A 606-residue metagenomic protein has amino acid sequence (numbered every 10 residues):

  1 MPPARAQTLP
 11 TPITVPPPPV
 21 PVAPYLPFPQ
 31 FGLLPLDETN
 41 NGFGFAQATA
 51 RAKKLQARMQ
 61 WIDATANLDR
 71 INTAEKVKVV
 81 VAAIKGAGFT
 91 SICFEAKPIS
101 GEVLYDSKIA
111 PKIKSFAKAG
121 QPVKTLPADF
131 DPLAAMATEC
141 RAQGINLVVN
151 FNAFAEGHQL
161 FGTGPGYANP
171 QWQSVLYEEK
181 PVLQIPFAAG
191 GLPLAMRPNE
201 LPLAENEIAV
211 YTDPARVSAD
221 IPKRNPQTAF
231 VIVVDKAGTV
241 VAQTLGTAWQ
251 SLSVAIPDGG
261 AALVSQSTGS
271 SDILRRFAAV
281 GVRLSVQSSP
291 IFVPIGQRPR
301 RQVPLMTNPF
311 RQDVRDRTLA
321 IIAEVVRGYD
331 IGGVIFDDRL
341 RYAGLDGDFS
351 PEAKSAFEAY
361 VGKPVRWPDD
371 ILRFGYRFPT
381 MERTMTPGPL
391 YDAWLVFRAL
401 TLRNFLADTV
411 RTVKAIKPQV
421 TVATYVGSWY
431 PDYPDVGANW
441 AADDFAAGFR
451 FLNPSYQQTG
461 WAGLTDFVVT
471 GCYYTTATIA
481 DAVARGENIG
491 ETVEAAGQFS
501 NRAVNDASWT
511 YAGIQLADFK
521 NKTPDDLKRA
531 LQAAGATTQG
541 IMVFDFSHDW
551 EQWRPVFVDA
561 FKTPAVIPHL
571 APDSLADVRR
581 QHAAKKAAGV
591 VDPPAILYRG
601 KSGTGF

Functional and structural regions predicted by a protein language model:
P2-F94, T138, L183-G260, S267-S270 (+3 more regions): Mature N-terminal, pre-catalytic/accessory segment of carbohydrate-active enzymes
P35-A48, F89-S100, P132-R197, P226-A229 (+4 more regions): Glycine-rich, aromatic-flanked loop segments that form ligand/cofactor-binding clefts across common enzyme folds
R58-I62, I92-F94, L147-V149, V334-F336 (+4 more regions): Hydrophobic faces of well-ordered beta-strands that scaffold small-molecule active sites in alpha/beta enzyme cores
I62-K76, V303-R317, A446-G448, A517-D525: Active-site mouth loops of central-metabolism enzymes
E75-E102, G328-G332, Q458-T470, T537-I541: Catalytic domains of carbohydrate-active enzymes, especially glycoside hydrolases
A83, N169, S174-P193, G246 (+3 more regions): Polysaccharide-binding and catalytic clefts of secreted carbohydrate-active enzymes
F89-A128: Aromatic-lined carbohydrate-binding/catalytic grooves of carbohydrate-active enzymes
S455-G605: Substrate-binding cleft of secreted/luminal carbohydrate-active enzymes
